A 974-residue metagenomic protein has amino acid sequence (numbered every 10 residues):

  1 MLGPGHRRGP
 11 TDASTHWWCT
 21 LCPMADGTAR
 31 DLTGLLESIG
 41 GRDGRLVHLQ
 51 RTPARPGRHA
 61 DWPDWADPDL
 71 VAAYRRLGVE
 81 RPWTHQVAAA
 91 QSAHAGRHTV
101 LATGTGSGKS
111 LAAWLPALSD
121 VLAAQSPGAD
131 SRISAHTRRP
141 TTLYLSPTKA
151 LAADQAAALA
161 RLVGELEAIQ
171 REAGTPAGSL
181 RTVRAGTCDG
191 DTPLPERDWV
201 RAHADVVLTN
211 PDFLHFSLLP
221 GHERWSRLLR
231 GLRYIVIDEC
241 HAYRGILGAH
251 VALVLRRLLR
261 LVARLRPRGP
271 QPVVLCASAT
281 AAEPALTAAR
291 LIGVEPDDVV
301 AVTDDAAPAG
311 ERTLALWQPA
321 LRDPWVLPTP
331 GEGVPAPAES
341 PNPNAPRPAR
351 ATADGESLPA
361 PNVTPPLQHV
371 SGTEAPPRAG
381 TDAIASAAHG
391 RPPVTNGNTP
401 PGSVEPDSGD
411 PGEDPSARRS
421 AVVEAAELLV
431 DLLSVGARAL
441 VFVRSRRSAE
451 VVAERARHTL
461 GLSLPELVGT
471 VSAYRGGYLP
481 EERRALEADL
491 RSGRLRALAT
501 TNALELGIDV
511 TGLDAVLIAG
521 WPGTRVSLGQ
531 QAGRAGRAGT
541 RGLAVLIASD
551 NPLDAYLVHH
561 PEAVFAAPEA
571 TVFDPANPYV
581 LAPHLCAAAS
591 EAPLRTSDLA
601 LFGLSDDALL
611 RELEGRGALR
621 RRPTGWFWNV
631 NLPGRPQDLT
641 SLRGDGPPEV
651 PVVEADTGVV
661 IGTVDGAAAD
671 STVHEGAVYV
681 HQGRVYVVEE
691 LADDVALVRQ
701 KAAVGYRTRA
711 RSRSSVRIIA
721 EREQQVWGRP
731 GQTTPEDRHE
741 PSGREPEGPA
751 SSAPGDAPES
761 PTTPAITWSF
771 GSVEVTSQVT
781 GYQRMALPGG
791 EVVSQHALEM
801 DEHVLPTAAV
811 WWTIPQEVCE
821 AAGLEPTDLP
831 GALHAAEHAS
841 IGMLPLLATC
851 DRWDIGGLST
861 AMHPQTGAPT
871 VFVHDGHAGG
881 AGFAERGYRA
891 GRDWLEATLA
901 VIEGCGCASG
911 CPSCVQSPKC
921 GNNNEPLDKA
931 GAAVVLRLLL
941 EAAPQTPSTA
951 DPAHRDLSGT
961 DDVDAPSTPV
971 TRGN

Functional and structural regions predicted by a protein language model:
R7-R8, R132, R347-R350, R378 (+6 more regions): Basic polycationic patches enriched in arginine
W17-W18: Tryptophan (W) side chains
S38-V71, R75, R81, H94-A95 (+6 more regions): Helicase motor core with emphasis on the C-terminal RecA-like subdomain
H85-Q91: Pre-Walker A adenine-sensing motif
N342, P359-N362, H389, N396 (+4 more regions): Acidic, low-complexity intrinsically disordered tails
R541-A544, D550-A567, H584-T596, E612 (+2 more regions): Extended Lys/Arg-rich polyanion-binding regions
H874-G876, R886-D964, R972-N974: Helix-rich terminal scaffold detector
